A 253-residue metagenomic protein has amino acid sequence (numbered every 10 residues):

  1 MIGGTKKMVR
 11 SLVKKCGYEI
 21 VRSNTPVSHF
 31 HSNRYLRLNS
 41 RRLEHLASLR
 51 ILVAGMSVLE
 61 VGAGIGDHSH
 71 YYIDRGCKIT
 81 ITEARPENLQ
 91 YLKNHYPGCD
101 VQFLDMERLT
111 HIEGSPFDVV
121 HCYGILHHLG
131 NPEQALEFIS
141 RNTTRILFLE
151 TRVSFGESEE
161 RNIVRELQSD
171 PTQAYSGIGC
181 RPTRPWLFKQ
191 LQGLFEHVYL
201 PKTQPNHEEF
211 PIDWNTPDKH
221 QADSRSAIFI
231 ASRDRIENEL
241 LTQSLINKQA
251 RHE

Functional and structural regions predicted by a protein language model:
I2-P116, Y123, D223-E253: Conserved N-terminal segment of class I S-adenosyl-L-methionine
H68-S69, F155-S158, H207-F210, N238: Short catalytic/ligand-binding loop motif for oxyanion handling, primarily in non-cytosolic enzymes, centered on
D118-N131: A short SAM/SAH-binding and catalytic strip from SAM-dependent methyltransferases
E133-L149, V153-F155: A short glycine-rich, Lys/Arg-flanked "PGG" loop and its adjoining helix->strand segment in the class I
F148-Q173: Conserved class I S-adenosyl-L-methionine
S158-I163, F210-W214, T242-Q243: Short aromatic-enriched loop/helix-cap "lid" or pocket-rim segments at secondary-structure transitions that line
S176-K202: Short alpha-helix
H197-S232: Conserved catalytic loop of SAM-dependent methyltransferase domains
